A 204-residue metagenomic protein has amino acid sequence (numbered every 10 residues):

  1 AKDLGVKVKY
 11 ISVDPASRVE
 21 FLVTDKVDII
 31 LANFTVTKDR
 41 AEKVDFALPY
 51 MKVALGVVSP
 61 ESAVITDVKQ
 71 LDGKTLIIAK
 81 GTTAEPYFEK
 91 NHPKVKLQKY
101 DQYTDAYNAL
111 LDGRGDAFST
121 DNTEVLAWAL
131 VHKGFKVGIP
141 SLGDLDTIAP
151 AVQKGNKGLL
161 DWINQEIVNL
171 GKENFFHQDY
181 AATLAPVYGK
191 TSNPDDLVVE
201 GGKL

Functional and structural regions predicted by a protein language model:
A1-G5: Short, polar/charged alpha-helical segment
K7-Q70, L142: Acidic, polar ligand-binding/catalytic clefts
K9-E20, A63, K80-T83, Q98-N108 (+1 more regions): Short helix-initiation/N-cap motifs at beta->coil->alpha
L22-V23, L71, L110-L111, P150 (+1 more regions): Hydrophobic residues within well-ordered alpha-helices
N33-K43, Y87-K90, L111-D144: A ligand-binding cleft/hinge motif common to bilobed small-molecule-binding domains
M51-S59, L126-I167, P186-L204: Periplasmic-binding protein-like
V68-T82: Short loop->beta-strand "edge-of-pocket" segments that line small-molecule binding or catalytic clefts across diverse
T83-Y100, V137-G138, I167-L204: Ligand-binding clefts/hinges and TM-proximal coupling segments of bilobed small-molecule sensing domains
